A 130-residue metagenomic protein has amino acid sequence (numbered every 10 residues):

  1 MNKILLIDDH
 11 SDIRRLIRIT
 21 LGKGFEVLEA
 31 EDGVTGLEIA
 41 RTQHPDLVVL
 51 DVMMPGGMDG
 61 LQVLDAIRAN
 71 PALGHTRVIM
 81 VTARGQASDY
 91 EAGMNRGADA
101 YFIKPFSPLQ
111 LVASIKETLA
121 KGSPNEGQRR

Functional and structural regions predicted by a protein language model:
S11-L28: Two-component/phosphorelay signaling modules centered on CheY-like receiver
F25-D32, I39: Short hydrophobic/Thr-rich beta-strand motif most characteristic of the beta2 strand and flanking loop of CheY-like
D32-T35, M58-D65: Acidic catalytic/metal-coordinating carboxylates
Q43-V49, M54: Active-site beta3 strand of CheY-like receiver
M58, Q62, G85-A100: Alpha4 helix (beta4-alpha4-beta5 surface) of REC/receiver domains from two-component response regulators
F106-K116: C-terminal output helix
K116-R130: The C-terminal output helix
